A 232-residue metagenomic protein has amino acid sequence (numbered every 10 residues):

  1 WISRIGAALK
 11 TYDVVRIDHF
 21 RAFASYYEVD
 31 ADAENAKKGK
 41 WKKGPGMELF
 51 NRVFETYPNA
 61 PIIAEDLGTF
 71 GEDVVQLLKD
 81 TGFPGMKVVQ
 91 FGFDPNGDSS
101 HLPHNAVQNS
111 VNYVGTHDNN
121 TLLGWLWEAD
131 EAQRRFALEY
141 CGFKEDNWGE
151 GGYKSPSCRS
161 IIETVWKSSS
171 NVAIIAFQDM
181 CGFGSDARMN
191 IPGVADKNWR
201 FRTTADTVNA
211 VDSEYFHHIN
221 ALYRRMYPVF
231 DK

Functional and structural regions predicted by a protein language model:
W1-K232: Catalytic cores of glycan-processing enzymes that make or break glycosidic bonds
